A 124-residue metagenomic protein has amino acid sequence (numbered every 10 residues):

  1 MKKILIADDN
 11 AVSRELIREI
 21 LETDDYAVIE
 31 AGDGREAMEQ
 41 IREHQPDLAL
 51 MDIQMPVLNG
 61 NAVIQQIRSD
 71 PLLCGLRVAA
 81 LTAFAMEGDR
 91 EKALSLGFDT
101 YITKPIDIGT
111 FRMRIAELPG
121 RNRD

Functional and structural regions predicted by a protein language model:
E15-T23: Charged docking surfaces used in two-component/phosphorelay signaling
D25-G32, Q40: Short hydrophobic/Thr-rich beta-strand motif most characteristic of the beta2 strand and flanking loop of CheY-like
H44-L50: Active-site beta3 strand of CheY-like receiver
D52, T82: Active-site residues of response regulator receiver
M55: Receiver (REC) domain active-site loop signature in two-component systems and cognate sites in sensor histidine kinases
M86, I102-T103: Residues at the ends of beta-strands that form strand-to-helix hinge/output surfaces
I106-I115: C-terminal output helix
